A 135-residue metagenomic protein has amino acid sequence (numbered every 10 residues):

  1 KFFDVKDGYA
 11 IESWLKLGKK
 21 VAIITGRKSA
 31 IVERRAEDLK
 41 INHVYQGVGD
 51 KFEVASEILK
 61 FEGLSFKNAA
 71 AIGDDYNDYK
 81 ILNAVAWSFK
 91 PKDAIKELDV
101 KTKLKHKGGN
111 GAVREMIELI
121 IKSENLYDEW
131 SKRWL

Functional and structural regions predicted by a protein language model:
K1-D4, L39, H43-Y45, F52-L135: Mg2+-dependent phosphoryl-transfer enzymes with acidic/Ser/Thr/Gly-rich catalytic loops
K1-E53, R133: Alpha-helical substrate-recognition element adjacent to the catalytic core
